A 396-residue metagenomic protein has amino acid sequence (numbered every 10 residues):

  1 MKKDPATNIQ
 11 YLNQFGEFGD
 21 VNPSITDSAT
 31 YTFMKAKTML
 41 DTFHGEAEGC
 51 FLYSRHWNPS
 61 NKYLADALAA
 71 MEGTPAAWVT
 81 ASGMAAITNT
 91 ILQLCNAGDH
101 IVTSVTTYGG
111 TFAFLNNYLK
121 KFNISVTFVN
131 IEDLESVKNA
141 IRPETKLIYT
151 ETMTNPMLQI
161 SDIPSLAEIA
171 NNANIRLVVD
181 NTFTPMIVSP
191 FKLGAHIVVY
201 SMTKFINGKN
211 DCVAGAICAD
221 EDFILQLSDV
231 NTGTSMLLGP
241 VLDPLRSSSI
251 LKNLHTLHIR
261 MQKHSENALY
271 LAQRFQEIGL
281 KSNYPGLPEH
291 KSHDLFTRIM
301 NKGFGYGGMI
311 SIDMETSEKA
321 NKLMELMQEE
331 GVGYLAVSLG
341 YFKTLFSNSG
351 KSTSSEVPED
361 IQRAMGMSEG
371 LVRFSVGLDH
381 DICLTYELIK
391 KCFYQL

Functional and structural regions predicted by a protein language model:
M1-N58, D66, V372-S375: N-terminal "arm"/small-domain region of PLP-dependent enzymes with the aminotransferase-like
A6-Q14, A76-N283, T297: Conserved PLP-enzyme active-site core in the AAT-like
N13-Q14, D27-M34, F183, K204 (+6 more regions): Glycine-rich beta-alpha junction loops
K35-A85, G110-N117: Conserved N-terminal alpha-helix of the aminotransferase class I/II PLP-enzyme fold
L40-A47, E325-M327, I389-K391: Short Gly/aromatic-enriched secondary-structure transition segments
P75, N116-N117, S125, N139 (+4 more regions): PLP-dependent enzyme catalytic core of the Aspartate aminotransferase-like
I250-I259, G307-E315, R373-G377: Short, well-ordered beta-strand elements within core beta-sheets of diverse protein domains
N283-V372: Conserved C-terminal alpha-helix-loop-beta "cap" of PLP-dependent enzymes that closes/shapes the active-site mouth
